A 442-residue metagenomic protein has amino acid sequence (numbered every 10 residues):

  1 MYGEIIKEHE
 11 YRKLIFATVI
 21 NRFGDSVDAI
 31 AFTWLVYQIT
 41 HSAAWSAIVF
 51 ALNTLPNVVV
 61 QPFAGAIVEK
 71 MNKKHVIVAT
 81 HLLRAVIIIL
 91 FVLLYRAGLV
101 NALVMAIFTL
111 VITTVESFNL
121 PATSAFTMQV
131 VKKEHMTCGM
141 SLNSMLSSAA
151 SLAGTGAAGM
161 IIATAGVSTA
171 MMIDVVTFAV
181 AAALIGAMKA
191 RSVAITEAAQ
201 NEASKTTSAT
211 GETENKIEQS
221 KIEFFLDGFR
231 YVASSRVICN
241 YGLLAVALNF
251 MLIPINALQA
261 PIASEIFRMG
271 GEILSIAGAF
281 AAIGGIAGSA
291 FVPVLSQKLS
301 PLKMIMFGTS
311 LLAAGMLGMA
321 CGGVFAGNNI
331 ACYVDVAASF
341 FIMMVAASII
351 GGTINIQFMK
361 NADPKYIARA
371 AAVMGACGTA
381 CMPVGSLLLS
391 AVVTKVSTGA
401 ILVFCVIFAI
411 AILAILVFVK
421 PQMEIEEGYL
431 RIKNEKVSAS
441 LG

Functional and structural regions predicted by a protein language model:
M1-P56, R230-A281: Helix-loop boundary and gating motifs at the non-cytosolic
M1-Y11, R191-L243, E435-G442: Juxtamembrane intracellular "pre-TM" segments in multi-pass secondary transporters
E8, I39-T40, K70, L99 (+7 more regions): Helix-loop interface residues and adjacent transmembrane-helix termini in multi-pass membrane transporters, primarily
R12-A29, F50-V68, N72-I87, V104-A163 (+9 more regions): Substrate-agnostic recognition of the 12-TM MFS/MFS-like secondary transporter fold
T33-T40, F91-A97, A153-I173, E265-I266 (+1 more regions): Transmembrane alpha-helix termini and helix-breaking/packing motifs in multi-pass membrane transporters
V59, V76, T80, A85 (+5 more regions): C-terminal transmembrane bundle of multi-pass solute transporters/carriers
Y95-V100, T196-K216, C321-V334: Short helix-coil transition/hinge motifs at the ends and kinks of transmembrane helices, capturing the brief
G98, A125, Q129, M171-S204 (+1 more regions): Helix-loop junctions on the cytosolic side of multi-pass membrane transporters, especially the intracellular loop
